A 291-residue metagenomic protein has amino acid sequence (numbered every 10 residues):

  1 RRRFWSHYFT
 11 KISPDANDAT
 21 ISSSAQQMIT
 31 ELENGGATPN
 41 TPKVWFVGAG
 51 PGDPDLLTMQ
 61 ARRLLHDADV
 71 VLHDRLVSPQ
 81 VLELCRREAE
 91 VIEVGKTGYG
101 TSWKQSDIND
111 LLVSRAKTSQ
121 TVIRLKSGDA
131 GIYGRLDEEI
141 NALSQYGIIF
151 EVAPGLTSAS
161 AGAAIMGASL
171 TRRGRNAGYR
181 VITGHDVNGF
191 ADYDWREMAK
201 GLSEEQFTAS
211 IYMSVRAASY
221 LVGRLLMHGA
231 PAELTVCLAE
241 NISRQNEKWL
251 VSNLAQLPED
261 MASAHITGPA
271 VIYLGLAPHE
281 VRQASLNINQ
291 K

Functional and structural regions predicted by a protein language model:
R1-V44, S106-D107, K117-V122, H185-K291: A contiguous loop/helix-start segment that scaffolds small-molecule binding in enzyme catalytic cores
K11, Q26-F46, L64-L156, A161 (+1 more regions): Class I S-adenosyl-L-methionine
F46-L56, Y212: Short, glycine-rich nucleotide/cofactor-binding loops
P51-D53, V77, T97, S127-G131 (+3 more regions): Short glycine-rich anion-binding loops that position phosphate/pyrophosphate groups of nucleotides and phosphorylated
G52, L76-S78, V94-S102, L156-S158 (+3 more regions): Short, acidic/turn-prone active-site loops that include or flank metal/cofactor- and phosphate-binding residues
Q60-A61: Glycine-rich phosphate/dinucleotide-binding loop and adjoining beta-alpha-beta core of small-molecule
A89-K96, G147-E151, L170-R180, G229-L238: Short hydrophobic/aromatic-enriched beta-strand-loop microsegments
S127-E205, K248-S252: Class I SAM-dependent methyltransferase SAM-binding "motif I" and its flanking Rossmann-like core
